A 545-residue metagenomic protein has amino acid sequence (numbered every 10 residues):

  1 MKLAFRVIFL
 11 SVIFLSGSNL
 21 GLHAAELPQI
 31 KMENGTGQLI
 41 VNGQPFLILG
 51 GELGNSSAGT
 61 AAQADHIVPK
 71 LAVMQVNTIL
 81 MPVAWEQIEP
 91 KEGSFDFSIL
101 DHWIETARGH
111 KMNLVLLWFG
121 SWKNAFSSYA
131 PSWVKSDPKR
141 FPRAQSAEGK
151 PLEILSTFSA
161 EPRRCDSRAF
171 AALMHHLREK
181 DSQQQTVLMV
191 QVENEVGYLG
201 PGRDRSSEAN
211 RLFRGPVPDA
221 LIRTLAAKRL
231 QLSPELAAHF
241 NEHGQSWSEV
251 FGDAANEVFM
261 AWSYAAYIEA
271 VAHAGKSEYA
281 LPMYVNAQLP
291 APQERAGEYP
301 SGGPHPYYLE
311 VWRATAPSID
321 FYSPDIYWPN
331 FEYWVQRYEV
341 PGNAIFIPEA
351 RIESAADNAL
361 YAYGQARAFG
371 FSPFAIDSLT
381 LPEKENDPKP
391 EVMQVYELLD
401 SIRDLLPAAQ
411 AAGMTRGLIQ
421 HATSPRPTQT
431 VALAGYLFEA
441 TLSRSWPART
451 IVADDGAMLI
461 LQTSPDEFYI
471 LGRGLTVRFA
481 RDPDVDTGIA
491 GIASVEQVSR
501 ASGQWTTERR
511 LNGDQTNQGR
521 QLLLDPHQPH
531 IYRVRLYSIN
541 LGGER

Functional and structural regions predicted by a protein language model:
A24-N77: N-terminal carbohydrate-binding accessory modules
I48-G59, P82-L100, E148-R168, S248-A265 (+3 more regions): The substrate-binding groove and active-site-proximal loops of carbohydrate-active enzymes, especially glycoside
S57-V73, P300-T315, F331-W334, A359: Short, acidic/polar
Q63-D137, Y264-E278: Aromatic-lined substrate-binding rim segments of carbohydrate-active enzymes
K139-L309: Polysaccharide-binding and catalytic clefts of secreted carbohydrate-active enzymes
A270-L281, Y307-P407: Catalytic-core region of carbohydrate-active enzymes that cleave or remodel glycosidic bonds
L360-D484: Aromatic- and carboxylate-lined catalytic core of secreted/periplasmic carbohydrate-active enzymes
A440, R444-A453, D466-R545: C-terminal beta-sandwich/jelly-roll accessory domains of carbohydrate-active enzymes
